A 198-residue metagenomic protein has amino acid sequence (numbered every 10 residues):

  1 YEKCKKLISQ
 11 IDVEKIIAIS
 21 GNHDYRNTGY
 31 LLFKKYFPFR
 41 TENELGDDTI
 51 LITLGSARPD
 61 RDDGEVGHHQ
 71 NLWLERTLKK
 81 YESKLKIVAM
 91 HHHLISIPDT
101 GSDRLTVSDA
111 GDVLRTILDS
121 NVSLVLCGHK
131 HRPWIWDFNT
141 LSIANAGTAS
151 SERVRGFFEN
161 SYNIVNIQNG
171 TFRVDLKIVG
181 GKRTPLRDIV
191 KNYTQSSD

Functional and structural regions predicted by a protein language model:
Y1-K3, L7, R76-K79, T194-S196: N-terminal active-site segment of His-dependent metallophosphoesterases
Y1-Y36, R40-T41, T116-S120: Core catalytic region of metal-dependent phosphoesterases/phosphodiesterases, especially metallo-beta-lactamase-like
C4, G21, L54, L74 (+3 more regions): Divalent metal-coordination and catalytic microenvironments
S9, I17, S102-R173: Conserved beta-sheet core of the metallophosphoesterase superfamily
N22-G29, P59-D62, H92-P98, S123-F138 (+1 more regions): Active-site environment of divalent metal-dependent phosphoester hydrolases
G46-K86, S102-D112: Binuclear metal-dependent hydrolase catalytic cores centered on His/Asp/Glu-rich metal-binding motifs
T49-R58, I87-M90, S142-T148, D175: Active-site-proximal beta-strand elements of phosphoester/diester hydrolases
I167-D198: A short C-terminal boundary segment appended to hydrolase-like catalytic domains
